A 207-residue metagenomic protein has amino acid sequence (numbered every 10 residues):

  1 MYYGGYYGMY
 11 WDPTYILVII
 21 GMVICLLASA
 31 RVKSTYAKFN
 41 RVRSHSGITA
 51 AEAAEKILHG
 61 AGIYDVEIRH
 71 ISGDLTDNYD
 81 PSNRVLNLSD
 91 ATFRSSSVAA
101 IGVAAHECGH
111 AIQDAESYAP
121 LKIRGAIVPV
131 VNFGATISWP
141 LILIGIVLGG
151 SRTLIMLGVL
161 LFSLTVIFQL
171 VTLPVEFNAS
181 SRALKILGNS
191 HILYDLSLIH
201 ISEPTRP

Functional and structural regions predicted by a protein language model:
M1-W11: Short, strongly hydrophobic alpha-helical membrane anchors
M22-L27, G145, L161-L173: Alpha-helical transmembrane segments of multi-pass membrane proteins
N40-H59, S180-D195: Membrane-cytosol interface motif
A54, G102-D114: Active-site recognition of the HExxH zinc-binding catalytic motif
H70-V85: Catalytic zinc-binding patch centered on the HExxH motif and its immediate surroundings that defines zinc-dependent
D90-G102: Short pre-active-site segment immediately N-terminal to the catalytic Zn-binding motif
E116-I144: Post-HEXXH active-site segment of zinc metalloproteases
I199-P207: Residue-level detector of conserved catalytic or cofactor/ligand-binding positions in enzyme active sites
